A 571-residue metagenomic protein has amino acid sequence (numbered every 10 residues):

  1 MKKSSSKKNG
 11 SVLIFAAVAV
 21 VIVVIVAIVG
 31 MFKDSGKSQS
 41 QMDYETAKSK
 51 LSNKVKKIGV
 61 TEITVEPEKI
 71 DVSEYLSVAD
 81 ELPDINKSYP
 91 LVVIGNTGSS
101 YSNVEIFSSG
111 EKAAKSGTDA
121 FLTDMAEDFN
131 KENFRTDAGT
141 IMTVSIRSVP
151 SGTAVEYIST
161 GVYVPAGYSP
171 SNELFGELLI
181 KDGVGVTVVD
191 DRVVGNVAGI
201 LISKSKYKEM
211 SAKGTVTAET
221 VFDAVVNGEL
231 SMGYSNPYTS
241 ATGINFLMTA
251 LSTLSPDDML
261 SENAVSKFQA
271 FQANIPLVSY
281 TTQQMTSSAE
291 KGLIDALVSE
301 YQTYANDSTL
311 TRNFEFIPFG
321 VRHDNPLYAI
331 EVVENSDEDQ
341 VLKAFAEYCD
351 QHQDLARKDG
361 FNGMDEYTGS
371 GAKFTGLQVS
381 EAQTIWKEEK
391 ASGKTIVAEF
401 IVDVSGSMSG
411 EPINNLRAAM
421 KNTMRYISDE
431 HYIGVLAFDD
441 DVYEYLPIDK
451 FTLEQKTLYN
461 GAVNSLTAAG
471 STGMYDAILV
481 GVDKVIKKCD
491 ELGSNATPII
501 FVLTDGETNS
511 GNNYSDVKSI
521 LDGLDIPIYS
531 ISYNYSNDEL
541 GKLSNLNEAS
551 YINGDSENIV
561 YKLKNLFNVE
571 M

Functional and structural regions predicted by a protein language model:
S38-S40, A47, D359-E399, V404-N414 (+1 more regions): Acidic, polar low-complexity linker/tail segments
Q39-N236: N-terminal segment of the mature folded domain
D190-I200, S308-E334, D339: Periplasmic-binding protein-like
G214-V226, S231-Y238, T249-A250, P326-N362: Bilobed periplasmic-binding protein/Venus flytrap-like ligand-binding cleft at the lobe interface of extracytoplasmic
P256-F316: Ligand-binding pocket segment of bilobal, Venus flytrap-like solute-binding proteins
G393-T452, T467, A477-G481, I499-L503 (+1 more regions): Von Willebrand factor
Y443, K450, T457-P498, S530-E539 (+1 more regions): Von Willebrand factor
T504-G554, Y561-L566: VWA/integrin I-like adhesion module and closely mimicked acidic/polar interface patches used
